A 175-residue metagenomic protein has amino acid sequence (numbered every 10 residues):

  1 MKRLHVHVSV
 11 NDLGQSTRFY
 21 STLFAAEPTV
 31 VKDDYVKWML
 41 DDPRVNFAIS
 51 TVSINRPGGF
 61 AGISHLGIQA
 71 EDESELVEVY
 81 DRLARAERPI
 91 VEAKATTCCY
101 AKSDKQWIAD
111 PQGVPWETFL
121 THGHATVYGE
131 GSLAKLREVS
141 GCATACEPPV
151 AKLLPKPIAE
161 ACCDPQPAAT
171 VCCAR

Functional and structural regions predicted by a protein language model:
M1-G14, R44, H65-L66, A125-L153 (+2 more regions): N-terminal beta-strand motif that seeds the catalytic metal site of vicinal oxygen chelate
K2, H7-N46: Core segments of cupin and vicinal oxygen chelate
L13-G14, L66-P115, G123: Vicinal oxygen chelate
E27-D33, A95, L120-T126: Conserved catalytic-core motifs of GNAT/GCN5-like acyltransferases
Y35-K37, S53, K94-C98: Short, solvent-exposed loop/turn elements at beta->coil junctions and helix N-caps that rim active or binding pockets
R44-A48, V114-P115: Short, charged/polar, Gly/Pro-enriched secondary-structure boundary elements
S50-R56: Short beta-strand/turn micro-motifs at beta-sheet edges
P57-A61: Short, flexible turn/loop "capping" segments at secondary-structure junctions
